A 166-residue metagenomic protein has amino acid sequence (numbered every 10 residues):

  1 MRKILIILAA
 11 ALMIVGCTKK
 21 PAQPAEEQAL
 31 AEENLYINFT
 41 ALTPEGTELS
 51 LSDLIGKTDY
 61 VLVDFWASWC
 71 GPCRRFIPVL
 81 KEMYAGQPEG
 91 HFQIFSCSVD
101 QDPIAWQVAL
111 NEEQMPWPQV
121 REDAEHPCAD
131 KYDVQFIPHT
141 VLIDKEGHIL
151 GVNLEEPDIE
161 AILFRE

Functional and structural regions predicted by a protein language model:
M1-I4, K19: Positively charged n-region of N-terminal signal peptides that target proteins for export
I14-G16: C-terminal motif of bacterial Sec signal peptides marking the signal peptidase cleavage site
T18-K20, G71: Bacterial signal peptide processing site
A22-D53: N-terminal "domain-start" segment that seeds a small globular fold
L35, A85-E125, I137: Conserved segment of the thioredoxin-like fold in thiol-based oxidoreductases
T58-V61, F65-W69, F136: Short pre-active-site segment immediately N-terminal to redox-active cysteine/selenocysteine motifs in thiol-based
F65-E82: Conserved redox-active cysteine motifs that mediate thiol-disulfide chemistry, especially di-cysteine Cys-X(1-2)-Cys
E113-M115, E122-E166: Thiol/disulfide oxidoreductase modules built on the thioredoxin-like
